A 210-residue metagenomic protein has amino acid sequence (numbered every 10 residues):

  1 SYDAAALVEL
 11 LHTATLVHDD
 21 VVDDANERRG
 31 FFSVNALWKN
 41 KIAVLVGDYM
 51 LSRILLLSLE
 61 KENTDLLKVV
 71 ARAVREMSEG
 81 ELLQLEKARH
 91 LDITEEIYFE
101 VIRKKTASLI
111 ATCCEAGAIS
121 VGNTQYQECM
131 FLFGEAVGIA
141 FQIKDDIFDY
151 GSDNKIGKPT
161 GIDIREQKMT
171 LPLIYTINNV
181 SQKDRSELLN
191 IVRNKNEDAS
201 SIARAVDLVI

Functional and structural regions predicted by a protein language model:
S1-I210: All-alpha prenyltransferase/terpene-synthase fold signal
